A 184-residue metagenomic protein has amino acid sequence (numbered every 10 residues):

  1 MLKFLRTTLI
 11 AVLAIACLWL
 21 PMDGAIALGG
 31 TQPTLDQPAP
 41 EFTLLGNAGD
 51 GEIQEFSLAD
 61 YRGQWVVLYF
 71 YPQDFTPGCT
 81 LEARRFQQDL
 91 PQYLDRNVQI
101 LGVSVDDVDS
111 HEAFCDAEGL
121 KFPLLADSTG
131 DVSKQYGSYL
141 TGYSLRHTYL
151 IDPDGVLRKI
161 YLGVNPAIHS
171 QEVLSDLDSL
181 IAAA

Functional and structural regions predicted by a protein language model:
M1-I10: Bacterial N-terminal signal peptides that target proteins for export
R6, L18-G46: N-proximal helix/coil linker or "cap" segments that precede and/or mark the start of modular domains
P40, W65, L145-H147: Short loop/turn microsegments at loop-to-beta-strand junctions
T43-W65: A short beta-strand-turn-helix
S57-L81, F86: Short active-site neighborhood of thiol/selenol oxidoreductases, capturing the structured segment around
F75-E118, S128-K134: Structural microenvironment flanking redox-active thiols in thiol-disulfide oxidoreductases
L120-F122, S138-Y149: Structural micro-motif
S144-A184: Thiol-/selenol-based redox modules, centered on thioredoxin-like and closely related oxidoreductase domains
